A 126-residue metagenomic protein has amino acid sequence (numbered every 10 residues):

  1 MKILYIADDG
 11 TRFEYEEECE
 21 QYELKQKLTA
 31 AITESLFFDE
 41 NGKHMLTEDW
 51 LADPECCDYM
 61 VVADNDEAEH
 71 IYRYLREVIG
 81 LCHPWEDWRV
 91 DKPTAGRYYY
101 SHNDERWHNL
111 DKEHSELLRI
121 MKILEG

Functional and structural regions predicted by a protein language model:
M1, Y98-Y99, L118: Short glycine-aromatic motifs
M1-G10: Short aromatic-glycine-(Arg/Gly/Cys) micro-motifs in beta-strand/loop hairpins
I6-A7, D39, S101: Acidic surface patches and DE-rich sequence motifs
T11-E20, V61: Extended catalytic/binding region for NAD+/ADP-ribose chemistry, centered on the ART fold
E17-A30: Short active-site loop/helix that positions an aromatic residue
T29-E40: Charged, amphipathic alpha-helical linkers/stalks
G42-E113: Acidic, low-complexity, intrinsically disordered interaction modules
D111-G126: Glycine-rich, aromatic-bearing surface loops/beta-hairpins
